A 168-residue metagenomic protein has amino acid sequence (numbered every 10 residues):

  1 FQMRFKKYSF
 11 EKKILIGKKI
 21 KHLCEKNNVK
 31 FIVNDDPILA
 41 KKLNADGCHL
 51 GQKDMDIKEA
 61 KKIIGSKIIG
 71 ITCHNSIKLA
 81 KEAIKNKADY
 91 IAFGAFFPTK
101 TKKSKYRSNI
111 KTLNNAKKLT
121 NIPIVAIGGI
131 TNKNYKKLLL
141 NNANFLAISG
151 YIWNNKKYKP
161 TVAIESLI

Functional and structural regions predicted by a protein language model:
Q2, I32, H49, G70 (+2 more regions): Conserved beta-strand positions in the central sheet of alpha/beta enzyme cores
Q2-Y8: A short beta-strand-loop structural module common to alpha/beta enzyme folds
F5, Q52, C73-N75, A95-F96 (+2 more regions): Short secondary-structure boundary segments
Y8-S9, W153: Glycine-/small-residue-rich active-site loops that bind phosphorylated ligands and cofactors
K13-V33, E59-S76, S104-N132, E165-I168: Alpha-helix-loop-beta-strand connector modules within alpha/beta enzyme cores
F31-D46, A60, N75-K87, L119-A126 (+2 more regions): Catalytic cores of alpha/beta
K42-L50, I71-K118, N155-P160: Glycine/Thr-rich beta-alpha phosphate-binding loop at enzyme active sites
L50-A60, A92-S104, Y135-I168: Glycine-rich phosphate-binding active-site loops on the catalytic face of alpha/beta enzymes
